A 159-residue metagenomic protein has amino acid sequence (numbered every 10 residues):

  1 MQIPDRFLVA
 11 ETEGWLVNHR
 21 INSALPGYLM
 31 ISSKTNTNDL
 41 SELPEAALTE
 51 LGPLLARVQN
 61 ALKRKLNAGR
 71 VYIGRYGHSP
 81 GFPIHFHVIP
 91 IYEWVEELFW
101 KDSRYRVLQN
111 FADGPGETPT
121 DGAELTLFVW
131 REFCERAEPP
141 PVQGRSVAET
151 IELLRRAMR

Functional and structural regions predicted by a protein language model:
M1-R159: HIT superfamily nucleotide-processing domains
